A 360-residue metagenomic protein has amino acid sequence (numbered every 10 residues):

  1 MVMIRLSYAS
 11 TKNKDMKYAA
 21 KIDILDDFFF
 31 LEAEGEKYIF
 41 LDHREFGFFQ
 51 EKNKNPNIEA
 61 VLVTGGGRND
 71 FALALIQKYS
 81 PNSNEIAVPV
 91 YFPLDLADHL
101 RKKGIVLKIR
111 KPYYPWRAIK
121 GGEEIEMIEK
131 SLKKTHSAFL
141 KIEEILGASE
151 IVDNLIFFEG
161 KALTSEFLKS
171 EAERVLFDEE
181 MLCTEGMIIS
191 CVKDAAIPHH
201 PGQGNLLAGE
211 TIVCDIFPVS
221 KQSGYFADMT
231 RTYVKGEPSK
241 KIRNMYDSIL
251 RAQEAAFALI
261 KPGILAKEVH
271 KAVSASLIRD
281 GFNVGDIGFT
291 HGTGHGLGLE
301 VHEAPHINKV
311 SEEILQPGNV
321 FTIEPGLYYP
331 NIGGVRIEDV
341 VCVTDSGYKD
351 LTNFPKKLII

Functional and structural regions predicted by a protein language model:
M1-I360: Active-site neighborhoods and metal-handling regions in enzymes and metal-associated proteins
